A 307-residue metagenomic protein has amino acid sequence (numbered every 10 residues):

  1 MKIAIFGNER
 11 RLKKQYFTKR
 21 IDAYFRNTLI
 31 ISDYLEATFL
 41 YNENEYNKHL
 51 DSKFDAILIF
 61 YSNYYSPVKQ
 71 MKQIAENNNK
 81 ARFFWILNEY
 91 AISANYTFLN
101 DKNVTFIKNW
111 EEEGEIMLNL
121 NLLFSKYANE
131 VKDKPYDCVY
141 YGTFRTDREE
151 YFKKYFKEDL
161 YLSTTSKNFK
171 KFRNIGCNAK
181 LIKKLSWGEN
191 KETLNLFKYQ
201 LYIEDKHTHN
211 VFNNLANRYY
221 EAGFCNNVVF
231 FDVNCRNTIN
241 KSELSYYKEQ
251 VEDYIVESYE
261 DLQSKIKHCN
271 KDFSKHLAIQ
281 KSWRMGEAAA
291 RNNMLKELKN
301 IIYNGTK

Functional and structural regions predicted by a protein language model:
K2-N47, S52, Y61-Q73, I86-E249 (+2 more regions): Nucleotide-sugar donor-binding catalytic core of glycosyltransferases
A4, D55, V139, I255 (+1 more regions): Generic alpha-helical hydrophobic packing signal
L58: N-terminal Rossmann-like NAD(P) cofactor-binding module of classical short-chain dehydrogenase/reductase
I74-N78: Acidic (Asp/Glu)-rich catalytic clusters
K80-W85: Short beta-strand/loop segments at the ligand-binding rim of alpha/beta enzyme cores
N210, Q250, I279-W283: Conserved short-loop catalytic and cofactor-binding motifs
I239-K265: Change "using UDP/GDP/dTDP sugars" to "using nucleotide sugars
E257-K307: A charged, aromatic-enriched C-terminal amphipathic alpha-helix characteristic of glycosyltransferases across folds
